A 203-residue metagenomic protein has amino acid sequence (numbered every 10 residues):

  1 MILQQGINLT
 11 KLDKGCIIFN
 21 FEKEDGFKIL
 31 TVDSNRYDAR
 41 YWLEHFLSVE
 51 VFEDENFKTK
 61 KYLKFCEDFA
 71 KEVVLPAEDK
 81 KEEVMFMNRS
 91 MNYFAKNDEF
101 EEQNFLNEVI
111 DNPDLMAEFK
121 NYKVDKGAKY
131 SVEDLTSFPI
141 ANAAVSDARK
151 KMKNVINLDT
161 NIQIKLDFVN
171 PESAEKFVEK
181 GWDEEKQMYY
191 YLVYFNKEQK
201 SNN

Functional and structural regions predicted by a protein language model:
M1-D147: Long, hydrophobic alpha/beta structural blocks
E102-N203: C-terminal structured domains
